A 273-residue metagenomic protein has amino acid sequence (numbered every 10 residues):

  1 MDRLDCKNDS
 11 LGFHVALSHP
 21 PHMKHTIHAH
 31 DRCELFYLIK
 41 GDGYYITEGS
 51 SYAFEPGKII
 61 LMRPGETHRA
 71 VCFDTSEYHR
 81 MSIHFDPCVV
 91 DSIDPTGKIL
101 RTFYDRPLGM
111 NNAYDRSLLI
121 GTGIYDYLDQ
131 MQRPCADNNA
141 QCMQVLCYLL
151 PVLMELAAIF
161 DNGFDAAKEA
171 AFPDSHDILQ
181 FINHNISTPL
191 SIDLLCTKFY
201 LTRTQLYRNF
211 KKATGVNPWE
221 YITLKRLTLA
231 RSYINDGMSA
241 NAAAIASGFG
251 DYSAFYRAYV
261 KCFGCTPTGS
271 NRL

Functional and structural regions predicted by a protein language model:
M1-A16, P64-C135, L156-N162: A hydrophobic/aromatic-rich effector-binding and dimerization subdomain of bacterial HTH-type transcriptional regulators
M1-I59, E66, D74, K98-T102 (+2 more regions): Generic protein-terminus/edge-of-domain signal
G57, Q205-F210, A254-F255, Y259: Short hydrophobic/aromatic patch on the recognition helix
C135, L153-F160, I182, F210 (+2 more regions): Hydrophobic recognition helices of helix-based DNA-binding modules
C135-P151: All-alpha amphipathic helical-bundle segments outside canonical DNA-binding/catalytic cores that form hydrophobic
Q180, H184, P189, D193 (+2 more regions): Terminal helix-turn-helix DNA-binding modules in bacterial transcription factors
A246, Y256-L273: …primarily DNA-binding HTH/wHTH and HhH modules…
